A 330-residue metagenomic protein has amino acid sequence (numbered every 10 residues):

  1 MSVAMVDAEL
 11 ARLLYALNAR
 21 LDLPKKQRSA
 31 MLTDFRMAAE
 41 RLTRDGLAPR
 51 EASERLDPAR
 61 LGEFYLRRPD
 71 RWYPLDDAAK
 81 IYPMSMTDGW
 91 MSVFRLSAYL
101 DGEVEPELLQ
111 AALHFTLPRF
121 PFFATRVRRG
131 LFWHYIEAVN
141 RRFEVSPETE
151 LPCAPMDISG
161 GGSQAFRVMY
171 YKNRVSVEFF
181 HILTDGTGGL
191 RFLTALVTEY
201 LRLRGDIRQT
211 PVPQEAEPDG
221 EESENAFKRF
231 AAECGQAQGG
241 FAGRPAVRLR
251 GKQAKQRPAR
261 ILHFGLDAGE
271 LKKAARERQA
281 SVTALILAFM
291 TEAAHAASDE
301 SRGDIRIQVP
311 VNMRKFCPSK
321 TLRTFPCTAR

Functional and structural regions predicted by a protein language model:
M1-H134, N140-R167, E178, H263 (+2 more regions): Acyl-thioester-dependent acyl-group transfer interface
S2, R28-S53, R174, L183-R191 (+1 more regions): Non-catalytic, low-complexity flexible loops and terminal extensions
E105-R119, G189-E199, L271, V282-A294: Structural preference for long, well-ordered alpha-helical segments in enzyme cores
P121, T184, V197-R204, R276-Q279 (+1 more regions): Hydrophobic/aromatic-lined pockets within catalytic cores
V175-V177, I182-L183, L271-L285, A293: Conserved catalytic-core segments centered on acid/base and nucleophilic motifs
